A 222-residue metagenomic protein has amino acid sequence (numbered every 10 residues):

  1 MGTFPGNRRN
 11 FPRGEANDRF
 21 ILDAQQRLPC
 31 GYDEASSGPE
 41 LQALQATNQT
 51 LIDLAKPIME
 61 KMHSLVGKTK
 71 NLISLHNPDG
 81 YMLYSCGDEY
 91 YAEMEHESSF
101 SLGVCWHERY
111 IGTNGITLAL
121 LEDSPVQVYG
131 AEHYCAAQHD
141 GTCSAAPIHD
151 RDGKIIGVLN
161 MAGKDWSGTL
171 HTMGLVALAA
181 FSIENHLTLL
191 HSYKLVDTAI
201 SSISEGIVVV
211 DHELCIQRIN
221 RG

Functional and structural regions predicted by a protein language model:
M1-A46, H149-L170: Short, low-complexity N-terminal regulatory "tails/caps" that precede and couple sensory modules
N10-F11, G130-H149, H186-E205: Short flexible/disordered coil segments
I21-P57, M62-V66, S74, L83-D123 (+1 more regions): Intrinsically disordered, low-complexity polar/acidic regions
N48-I52, M173, E213: Generic detection of long, well-ordered alpha-helical segments
L54, I111, G168-H171, L178-L195 (+1 more regions): Signal-transducing alpha-helical linker
A55-S74, T188-R221: Sensory modules in modular signal-transduction proteins
N71-E93, D150, I207-V210, I216-R218: Feature captures eukaryotic membrane-trafficking machinery centered on endolysosomal pathways and lysosome-related
P78, L83, S98-S182, H212 (+1 more regions): Sensory/regulatory domains in signal-transduction proteins
